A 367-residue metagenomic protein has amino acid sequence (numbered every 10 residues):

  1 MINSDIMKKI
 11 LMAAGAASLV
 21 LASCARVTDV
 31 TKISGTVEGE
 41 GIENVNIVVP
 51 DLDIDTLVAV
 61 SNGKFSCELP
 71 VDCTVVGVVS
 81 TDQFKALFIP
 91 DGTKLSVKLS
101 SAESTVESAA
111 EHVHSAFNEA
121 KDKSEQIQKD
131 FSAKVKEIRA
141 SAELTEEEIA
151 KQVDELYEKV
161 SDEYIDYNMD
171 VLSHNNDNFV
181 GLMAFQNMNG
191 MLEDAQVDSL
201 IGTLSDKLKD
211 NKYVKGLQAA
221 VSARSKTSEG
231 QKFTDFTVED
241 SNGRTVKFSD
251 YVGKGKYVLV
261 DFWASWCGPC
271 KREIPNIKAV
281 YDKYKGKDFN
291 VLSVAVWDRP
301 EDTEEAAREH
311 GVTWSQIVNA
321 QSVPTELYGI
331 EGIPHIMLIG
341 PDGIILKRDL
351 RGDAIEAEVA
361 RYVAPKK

Functional and structural regions predicted by a protein language model:
M1-G35, K366: Bacterial Sec-dependent N-terminal signal peptides
C24, S100-S104, N118, A150 (+1 more regions): N-terminal targeting signals for export/organelle localization
C24-D166: A non-transmembrane, solvent-exposed segment enriched in polar/low-complexity residues
T237-V258: A short beta-strand-turn-helix
G255-V258, F262-W266, E273, G332: Short pre-active-site segment immediately N-terminal to redox-active cysteine/selenocysteine motifs in thiol-based
K271-H310, I317-L327, A357: Structural microenvironment flanking redox-active thiols in thiol-disulfide oxidoreductases
R308-V312, N319-A364: Thiol/disulfide oxidoreductase modules built on the thioredoxin-like
